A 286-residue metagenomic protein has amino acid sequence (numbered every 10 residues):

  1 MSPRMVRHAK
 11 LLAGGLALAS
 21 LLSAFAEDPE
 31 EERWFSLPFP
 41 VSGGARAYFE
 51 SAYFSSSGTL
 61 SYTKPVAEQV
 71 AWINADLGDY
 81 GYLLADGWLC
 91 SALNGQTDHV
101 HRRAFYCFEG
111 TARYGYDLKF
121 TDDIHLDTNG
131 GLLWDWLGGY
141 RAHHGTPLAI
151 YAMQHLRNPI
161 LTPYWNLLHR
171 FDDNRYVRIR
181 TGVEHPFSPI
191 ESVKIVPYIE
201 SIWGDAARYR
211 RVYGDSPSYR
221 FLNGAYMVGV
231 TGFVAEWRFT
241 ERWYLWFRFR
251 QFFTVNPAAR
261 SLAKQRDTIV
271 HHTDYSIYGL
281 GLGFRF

Functional and structural regions predicted by a protein language model:
M1-S42: Cleavable N-terminal export/targeting peptides
M5-A9, A47, Y114, F239 (+1 more regions): Positively charged, low-complexity intrinsically disordered regions
G14-G15, G43-G44, G81, G87 (+7 more regions): Small side chains
A26-T97, G283-R285: Short glycine/proline- and aromatic-enriched beta-strand/turn motifs that initiate or cap beta-hairpins
P38-P40, Y62-K64, F105, G145 (+4 more regions): Short coil/turn motifs at beta-sheet boundaries
G43, P65-A71, F108-A112, T146-Q154 (+3 more regions): Hydrophobic, lipid-facing positions within transmembrane beta-strands of outer-membrane proteins
L77-D79, H155-T162, N166-D274, G281-F286: Outer-membrane beta-barrel transmembrane domain signature
G81-G182, P189, S218, P257 (+2 more regions): Outer-membrane pore/translocation modules
